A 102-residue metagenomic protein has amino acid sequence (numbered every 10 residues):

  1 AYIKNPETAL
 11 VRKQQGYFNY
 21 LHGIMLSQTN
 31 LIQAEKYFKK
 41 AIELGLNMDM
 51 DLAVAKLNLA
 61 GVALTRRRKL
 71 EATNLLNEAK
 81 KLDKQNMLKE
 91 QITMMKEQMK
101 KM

Functional and structural regions predicted by a protein language model:
A1-N19, I24-Q28: N-terminal topogenic membrane-targeting module
Y2-E7, K36-G45, N77-D83, M87: Amphipathic alpha-helical segments of tetratricopeptide repeats
A9-K13, L46-A53, K81-M94: Boundary/linker segments of alpha-helical solenoid repeat arrays
Q14-L21, D51-G61, Q91-M99: "A position-specific structural signal for the A-helix of alpha-solenoid helical repeats
M25, L44, V62, M99-M102: TPR/TPR-like alpha-solenoid repeats
Q28-T29, L59, T65-R66: Structural motif corresponding to the intra-repeat A-B loop/turn of tetratricopeptide repeats
N30-L31, R68, L88: Residues in the short coil linking paired helices within alpha-helical repeat scaffolds
